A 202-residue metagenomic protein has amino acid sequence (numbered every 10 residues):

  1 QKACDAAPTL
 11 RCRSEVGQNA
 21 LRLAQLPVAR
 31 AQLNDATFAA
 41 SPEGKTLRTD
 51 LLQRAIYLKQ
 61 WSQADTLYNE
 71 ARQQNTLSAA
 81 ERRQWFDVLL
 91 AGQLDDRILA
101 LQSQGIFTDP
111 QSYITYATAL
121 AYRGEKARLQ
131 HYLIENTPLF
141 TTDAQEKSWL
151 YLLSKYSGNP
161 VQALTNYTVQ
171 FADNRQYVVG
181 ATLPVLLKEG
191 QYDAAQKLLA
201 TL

Functional and structural regions predicted by a protein language model:
Q1-D5, Q25-A40, Q60-Q73, L94-F107 (+3 more regions): Alpha-helical repeat scaffolds
A7-E15, A40-D50, K59-Q63, Q74-Q84 (+7 more regions): Generic helix N-cap/helix-start motif at coil->alpha-helix transitions
E15, Q32, L47-D50, L67-E70 (+11 more regions): Charge-rich, solvent-exposed alpha-helical interaction surfaces
A20, A55, L89, L120 (+2 more regions): Residue at a conserved register position within TPR or TPR-like alpha-solenoid repeats
